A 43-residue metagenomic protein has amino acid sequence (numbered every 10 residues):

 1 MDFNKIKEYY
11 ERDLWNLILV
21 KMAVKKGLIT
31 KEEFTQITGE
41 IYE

Functional and structural regions predicted by a protein language model:
M1-E43: Viral virion structural and adsorption modules
